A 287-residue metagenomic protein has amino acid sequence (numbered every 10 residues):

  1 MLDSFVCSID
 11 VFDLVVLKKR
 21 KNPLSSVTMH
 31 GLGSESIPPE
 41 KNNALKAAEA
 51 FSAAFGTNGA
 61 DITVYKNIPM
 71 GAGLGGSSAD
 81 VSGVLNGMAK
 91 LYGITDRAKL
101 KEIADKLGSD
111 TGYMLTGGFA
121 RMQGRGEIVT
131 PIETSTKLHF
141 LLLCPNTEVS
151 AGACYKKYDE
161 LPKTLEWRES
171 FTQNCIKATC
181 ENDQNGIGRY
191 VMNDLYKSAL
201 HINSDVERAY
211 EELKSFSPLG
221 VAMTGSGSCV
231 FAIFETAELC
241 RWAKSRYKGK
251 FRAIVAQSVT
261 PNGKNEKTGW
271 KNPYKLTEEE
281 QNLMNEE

Functional and structural regions predicted by a protein language model:
M1-A72, K90-A98, T134-T136, C144-T147 (+1 more regions): ATP-binding N-lobe of GHMP and related small-molecule kinases
C7-S8, D105-K106, G112-L115, P131-T136 (+1 more regions): Solvent-exposed alpha-helices and their adjacent loops that cap or buttress functional pockets in soluble metabolic
D13-L17, D110-M114, A120-R121, L141 (+1 more regions): Short beta-strand scaffold segments in enzyme catalytic cores
V15-L17, A44, S77, L143 (+3 more regions): Residue-level signal for inorganic ion chemistry
P23-I37, D105, E181-M192: Short, basic/glycine-rich phosphate-binding loops at helix/coil junctions that contact nucleotide phosphates
I37, V64-Y92, S109, L219-F234: Glycine/serine-rich anion-binding loops at beta->alpha junctions that coordinate negatively charged ligand groups
V81, L85-R121: Contiguous, small/hydrophobic- and glycine-enriched helical/loop subdomains that border and often "cap" functional
T116, R121-G220, E235-F251, V255-E287: Conserved, helical-rich catalytic subdomain that frames metal- and/or nucleotide-binding sites in enzyme alpha/beta
